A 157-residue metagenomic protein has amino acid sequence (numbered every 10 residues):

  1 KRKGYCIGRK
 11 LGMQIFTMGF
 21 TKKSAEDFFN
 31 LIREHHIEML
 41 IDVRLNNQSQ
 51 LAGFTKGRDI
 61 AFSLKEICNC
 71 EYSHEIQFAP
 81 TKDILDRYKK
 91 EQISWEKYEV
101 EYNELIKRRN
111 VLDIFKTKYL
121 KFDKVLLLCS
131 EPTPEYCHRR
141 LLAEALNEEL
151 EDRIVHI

Functional and structural regions predicted by a protein language model:
I7-I157: Residues lining hydrophobic/aromatic ligand-binding pockets adjacent to catalytic sites
